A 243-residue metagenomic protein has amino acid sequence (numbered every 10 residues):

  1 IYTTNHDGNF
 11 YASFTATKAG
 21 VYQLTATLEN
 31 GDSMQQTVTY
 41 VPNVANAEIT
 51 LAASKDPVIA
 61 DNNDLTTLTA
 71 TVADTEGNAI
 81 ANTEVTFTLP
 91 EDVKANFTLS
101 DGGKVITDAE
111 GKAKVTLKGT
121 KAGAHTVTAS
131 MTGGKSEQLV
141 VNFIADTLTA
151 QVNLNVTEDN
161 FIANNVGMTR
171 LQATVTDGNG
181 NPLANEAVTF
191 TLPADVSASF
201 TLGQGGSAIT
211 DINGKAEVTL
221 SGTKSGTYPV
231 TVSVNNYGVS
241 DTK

Functional and structural regions predicted by a protein language model:
I1-K243: The feature marks long extracellular or luminal low-complexity segments
